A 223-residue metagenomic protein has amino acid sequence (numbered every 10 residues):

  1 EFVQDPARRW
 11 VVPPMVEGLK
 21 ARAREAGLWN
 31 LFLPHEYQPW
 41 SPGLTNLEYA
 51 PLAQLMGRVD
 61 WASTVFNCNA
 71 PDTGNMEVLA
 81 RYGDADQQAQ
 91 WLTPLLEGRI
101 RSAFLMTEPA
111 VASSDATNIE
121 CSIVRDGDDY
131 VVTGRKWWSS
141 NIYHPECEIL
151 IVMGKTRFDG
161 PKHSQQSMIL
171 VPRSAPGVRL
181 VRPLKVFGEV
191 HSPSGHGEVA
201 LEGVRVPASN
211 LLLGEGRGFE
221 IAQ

Functional and structural regions predicted by a protein language model:
E17-R99, N141-I149: Internal helix-loop-helix
G27, L52-R58, M153-K155, L170-P176 (+1 more regions): Short Ser/Thr-interspersed hydrophobic loop/turn segments at strand-loop and sheet-helix junctions that line or gate
G43-L55, D115-N118, A200, V206: Structural signature of FAD isoalloxazine-binding scaffolds in flavoprotein oxidoreductases
G98-T107: A short, Trp-centered hydrophobic/proline-enriched beta-strand micro-motif
A110-S114, N141-P145, F158-G160, F187-G195: Short Gly/Pro-enriched turn/cap motifs at secondary-structure boundaries
C121-V124: A structural signal for short hydrophobic beta-strand segments in well-ordered beta-sheet cores
D129, T133-V181: A short core secondary-structure module
R179-Q223: Glycine-rich beta->alpha junctions and the first turn(s) of the following alpha-helix
